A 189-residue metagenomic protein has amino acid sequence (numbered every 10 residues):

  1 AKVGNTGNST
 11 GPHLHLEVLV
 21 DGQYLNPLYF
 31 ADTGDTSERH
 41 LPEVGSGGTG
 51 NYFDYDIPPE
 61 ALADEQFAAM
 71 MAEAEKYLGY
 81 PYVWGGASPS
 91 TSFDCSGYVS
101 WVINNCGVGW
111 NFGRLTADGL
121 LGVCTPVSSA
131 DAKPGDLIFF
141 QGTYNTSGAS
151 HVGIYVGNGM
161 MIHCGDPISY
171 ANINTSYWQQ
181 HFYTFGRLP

Functional and structural regions predicted by a protein language model:
A1-G7, F139: Short hydrophobic beta/alpha edge segments that flank linear recognition/processing sites
G4, D35, A74-Y82, V102-W110 (+2 more regions): Sec/Tat-exported extracytoplasmic proteins
N5-P12, D131, Y144-S147: Short glycine/proline-centered loop/turn elements that form peptide/ligand docking sites
S9, A61-A68, P89-D94, P126: Soluble non-cytosolic domains of exported or imported proteins
E17-F67, A72-E75, I173-P189: Acidic, glycine-rich catalytic/binding loops that coordinate metals and/or anionic ligands
V18, L137, A149-M161: Catalytic nucleophile-His microenvironment captured as a short glycine-rich beta-strand/loop that brackets
N26-Y29, W110-T116, I154-T175: Catalytic Cys-His active-site segments of thiol-dependent hydrolases/isopeptidases
Y80-P134: Catalytic cysteine-centered active-site loop
